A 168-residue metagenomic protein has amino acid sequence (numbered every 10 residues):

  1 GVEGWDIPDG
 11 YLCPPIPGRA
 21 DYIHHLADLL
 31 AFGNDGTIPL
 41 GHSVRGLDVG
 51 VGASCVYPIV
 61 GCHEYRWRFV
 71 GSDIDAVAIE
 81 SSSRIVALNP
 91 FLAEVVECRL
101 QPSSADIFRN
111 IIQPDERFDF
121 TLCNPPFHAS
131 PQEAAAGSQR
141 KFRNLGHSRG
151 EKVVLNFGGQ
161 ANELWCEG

Functional and structural regions predicted by a protein language model:
G1-F32: Conserved AdoMet
Y11, R45-V51, C98-L100, T121-L122: Extended hydrophobic secondary-structure segments that form protein cores and membrane-embedded regions
P39-A53, V70: Conserved class I S-adenosyl-L-methionine
V51, A76, F127: Short, glycine/acidic-enriched loop or turn micro-motifs at the edges of active sites
A53-W67: Conserved SAM-binding loop of SAM-dependent methyltransferases across substrates and taxa, primarily the Class I
S72-C123: S-adenosyl-L-methionine
P125-G168: Mobile active-site "lid"/loop adjacent to the S-adenosyl-L-methionine
